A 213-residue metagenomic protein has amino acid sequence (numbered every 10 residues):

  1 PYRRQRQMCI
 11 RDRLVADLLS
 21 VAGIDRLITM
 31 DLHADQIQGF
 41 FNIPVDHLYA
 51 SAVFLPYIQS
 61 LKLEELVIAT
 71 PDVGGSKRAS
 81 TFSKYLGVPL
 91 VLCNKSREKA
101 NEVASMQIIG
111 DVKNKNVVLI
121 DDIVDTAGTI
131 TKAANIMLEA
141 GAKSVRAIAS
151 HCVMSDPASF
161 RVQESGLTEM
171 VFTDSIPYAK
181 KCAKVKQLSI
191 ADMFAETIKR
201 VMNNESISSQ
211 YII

Functional and structural regions predicted by a protein language model:
P1-I10: Single conserved hydrophobic/aromatic residue that forms the stacking wall/gate of nucleotide- or nucleobase-binding
R4, Q36-F40, K180-K181: A short acidic, helix-capping loop that chelates divalent metal ions and anchors anionic groups
D12-V21, L48-L66, A191-N203: Hydrophobic alpha-helical segments within soluble ligand-binding/sensing domains
S20-H33: Short, compositionally biased "basic patch" segments
V21, Q59-V73, R78-A183: PRPP/pyrophosphate-binding module of the type I phosphoribosyltransferase fold
L27, V45-H47, I68, L90-L92 (+1 more regions): Conserved beta-strand scaffold positions in the cores of enzyme catalytic domains, especially in NTP/NDP-utilizing
L32-A52, L119: Glycine-rich phosphate-binding "P-loop"
S159-I213: Acidic, metal-coordinating catalytic segment for phosphate/diphosphate chemistry, firing primarily on the Nudix
